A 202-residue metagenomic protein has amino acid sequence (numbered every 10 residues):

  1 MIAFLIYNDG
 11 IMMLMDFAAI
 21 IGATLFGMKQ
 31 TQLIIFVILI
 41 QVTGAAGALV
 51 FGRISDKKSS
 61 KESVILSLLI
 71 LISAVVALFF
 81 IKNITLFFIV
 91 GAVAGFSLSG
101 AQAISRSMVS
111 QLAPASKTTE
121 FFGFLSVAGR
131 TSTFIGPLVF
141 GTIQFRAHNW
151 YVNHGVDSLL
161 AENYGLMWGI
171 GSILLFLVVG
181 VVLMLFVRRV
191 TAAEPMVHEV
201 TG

Functional and structural regions predicted by a protein language model:
D16-Q32: Short amphipathic helix-loop junctions that connect adjacent transmembrane helices in Major Facilitator Superfamily/SLC
Q30-T31, A115-S126, L166: Loop-to-transmembrane helix entry/capping segments in MFS-fold secondary transporters and related SLC/MFSD carriers
A46-S59, Q144: Helix-to-loop junctions at the C-terminal end of transmembrane segments in multipass secondary transporters
E62-A77: Structural signature of the two symmetry-related core transmembrane helices
F79-V90: Helix-loop junctions at membrane interfaces in 12-TM secondary transporters
G100-P114: Intracellular juxtamembrane helix-capping segments at the cytosolic ends of symmetry-related transmembrane helices
T142-L177: A membrane-interface helix-boundary motif in multi-pass transporters
I170-G202: Multi-pass alpha-helical transporter architecture, strongest for 12-TM Major Facilitator/SLC carriers used
